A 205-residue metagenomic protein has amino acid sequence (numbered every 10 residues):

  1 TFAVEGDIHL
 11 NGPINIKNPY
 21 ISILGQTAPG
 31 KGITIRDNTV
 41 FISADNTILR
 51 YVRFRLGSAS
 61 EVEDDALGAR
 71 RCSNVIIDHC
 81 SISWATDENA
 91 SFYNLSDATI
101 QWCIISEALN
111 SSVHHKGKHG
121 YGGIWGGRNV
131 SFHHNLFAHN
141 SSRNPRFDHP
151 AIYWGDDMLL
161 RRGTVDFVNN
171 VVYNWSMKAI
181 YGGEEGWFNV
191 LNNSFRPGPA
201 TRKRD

Functional and structural regions predicted by a protein language model:
T1-F2: Acidic Gly/Asp/Thr-rich repetitive segments characteristic of extracellular carbohydrate-active and adhesion proteins
D7-L24, K31-Y51, L56-S73, F92: Extracellular beta-strand-rich solenoid/capping regions of secreted or surface-exposed proteins that bind or remodel
N18, I23-L24, A44-L49, V75-D78 (+4 more regions): All-beta strand scaffolds that present successive hydrophobic residues in beta-strands
R36-V40, S60-G68, W84-F92, V113-G127 (+3 more regions): Extracellular beta-strand/beta-solenoid scaffold signature
D97-H114, H119-A138: Phosphate/pyrophosphate-binding betaalpha-module
R146, A151, L160-D205: Extracellular beta-rich repeat passengers
